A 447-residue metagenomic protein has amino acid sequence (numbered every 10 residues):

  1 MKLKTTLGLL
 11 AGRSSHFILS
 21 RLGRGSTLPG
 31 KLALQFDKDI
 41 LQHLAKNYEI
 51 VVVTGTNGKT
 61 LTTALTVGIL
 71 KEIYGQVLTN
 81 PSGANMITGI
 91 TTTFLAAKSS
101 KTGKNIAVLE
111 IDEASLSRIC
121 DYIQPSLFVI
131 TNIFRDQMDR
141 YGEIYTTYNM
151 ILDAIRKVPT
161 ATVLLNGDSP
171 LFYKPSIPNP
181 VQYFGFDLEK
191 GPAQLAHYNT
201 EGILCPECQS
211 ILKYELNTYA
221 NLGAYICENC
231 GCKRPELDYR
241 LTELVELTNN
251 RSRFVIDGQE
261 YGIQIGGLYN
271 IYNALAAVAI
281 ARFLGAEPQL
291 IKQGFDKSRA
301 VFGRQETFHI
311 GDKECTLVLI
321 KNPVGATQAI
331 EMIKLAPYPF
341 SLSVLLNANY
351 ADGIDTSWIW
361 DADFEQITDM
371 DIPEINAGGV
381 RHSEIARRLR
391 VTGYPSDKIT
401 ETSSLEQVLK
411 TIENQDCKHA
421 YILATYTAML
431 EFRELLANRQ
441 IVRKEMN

Functional and structural regions predicted by a protein language model:
M1-S15, L19, R24-S26, G202 (+5 more regions): ATP-dependent carboxylate-amine ligase
K2-L204: Phosphate-binding loop of NTP-binding sites
T62-T63, R118-I119, D139-R140, Y173-S176 (+7 more regions): Short glycine-/acidic-enriched loop or helix-start segments at secondary-structure transitions that form or flank
T66, L70, I90-F94, A274-L284 (+1 more regions): Buried hydrophobic packing segments
Q76, S126-L127, A161-T162, P180 (+4 more regions): Residues at the starts of beta-strands that form the adenosine-phosphate
E110, T131, L164, N273 (+3 more regions): Residue-level signal for inorganic ion chemistry
G185-P323: Adenine nucleotide phosphate-binding catalytic loops in nucleotide-utilizing enzymes
